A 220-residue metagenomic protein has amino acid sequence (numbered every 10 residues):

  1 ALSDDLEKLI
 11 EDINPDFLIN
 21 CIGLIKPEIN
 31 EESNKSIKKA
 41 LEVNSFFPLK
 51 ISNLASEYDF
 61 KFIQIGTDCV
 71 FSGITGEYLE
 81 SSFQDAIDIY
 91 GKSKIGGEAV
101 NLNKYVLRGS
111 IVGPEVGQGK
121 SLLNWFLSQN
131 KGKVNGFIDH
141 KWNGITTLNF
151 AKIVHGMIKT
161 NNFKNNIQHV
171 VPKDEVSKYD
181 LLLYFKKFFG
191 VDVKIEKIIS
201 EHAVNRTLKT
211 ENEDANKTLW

Functional and structural regions predicted by a protein language model:
L2-V43: NAD(P)H-binding glycine-rich loop region in Rossmannoid oxidoreductase-like domains and their noncatalytic homologs
G23-K26, I111, P172: Short glycine-/small-residue-rich Rossmann-like dinucleotide-binding loops
N34-F47, C69-L107, I111-G117: Catalytic helix-loop patch of NAD(P)-dependent Rossmann-fold dehydrogenases
V43, W142-I145, V176, L208 (+1 more regions): Residue-level signal for the nucleotide or nucleotide-sugar donor/cofactor binding architecture
P48-I51, V154: Conserved internal alpha-helix within the Rossmann fold of NAD(P)-dependent oxidoreductases
E57-F60: A short helix->loop->beta-strand "cap" motif at the edges of active sites that frequently abuts
I87, A99-W142, L148-N149, H155-G156: NAD(P)-dependent short-chain dehydrogenase/reductase
A151-G156, T160-N205: Mid/C-terminal beta-alpha module of Rossmann-like enzyme folds, strongest in SDR-family dehydrogenases/epimerases
